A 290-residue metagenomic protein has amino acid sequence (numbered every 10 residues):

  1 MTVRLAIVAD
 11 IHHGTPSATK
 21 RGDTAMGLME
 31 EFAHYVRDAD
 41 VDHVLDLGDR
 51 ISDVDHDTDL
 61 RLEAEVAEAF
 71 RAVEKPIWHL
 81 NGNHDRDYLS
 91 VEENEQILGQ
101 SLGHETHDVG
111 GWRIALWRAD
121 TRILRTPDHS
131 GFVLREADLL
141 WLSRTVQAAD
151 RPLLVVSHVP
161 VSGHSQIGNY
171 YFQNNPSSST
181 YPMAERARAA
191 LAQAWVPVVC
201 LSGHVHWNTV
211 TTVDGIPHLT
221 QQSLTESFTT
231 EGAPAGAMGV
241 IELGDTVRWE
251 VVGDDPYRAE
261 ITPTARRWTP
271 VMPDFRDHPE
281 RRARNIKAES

Functional and structural regions predicted by a protein language model:
M1-D59: N-terminal active-site segment of His-dependent metallophosphoesterases
T2-T15, G111-I123, L154-V156, I216-S223 (+1 more regions): Active-site-proximal beta-strand elements of phosphoester/diester hydrolases
D10, G48-D49, G82-N83, H158 (+1 more regions): Active-site glycine-centered loops adjacent to acidic/histidine catalytic or metal-binding residues that shape
G14-A18, S52-V54, Y88, I123-P127 (+1 more regions): A short acidic, helix-capping loop that chelates divalent metal ions and anchors anionic groups
S17, R21, D59, P127 (+3 more regions): Active-site-proximal segments of metal-dependent phosphoesterases and phosphodiesterases across multiple
H56-A148, M183-V196, T212-V213, P217-L219 (+3 more regions): Extended active-site neighborhood of metal-dependent phosphoesterases/phosphodiesterases
A190-Q193, W207-S290: Binuclear metal-dependent phosphoesterase catalytic core
